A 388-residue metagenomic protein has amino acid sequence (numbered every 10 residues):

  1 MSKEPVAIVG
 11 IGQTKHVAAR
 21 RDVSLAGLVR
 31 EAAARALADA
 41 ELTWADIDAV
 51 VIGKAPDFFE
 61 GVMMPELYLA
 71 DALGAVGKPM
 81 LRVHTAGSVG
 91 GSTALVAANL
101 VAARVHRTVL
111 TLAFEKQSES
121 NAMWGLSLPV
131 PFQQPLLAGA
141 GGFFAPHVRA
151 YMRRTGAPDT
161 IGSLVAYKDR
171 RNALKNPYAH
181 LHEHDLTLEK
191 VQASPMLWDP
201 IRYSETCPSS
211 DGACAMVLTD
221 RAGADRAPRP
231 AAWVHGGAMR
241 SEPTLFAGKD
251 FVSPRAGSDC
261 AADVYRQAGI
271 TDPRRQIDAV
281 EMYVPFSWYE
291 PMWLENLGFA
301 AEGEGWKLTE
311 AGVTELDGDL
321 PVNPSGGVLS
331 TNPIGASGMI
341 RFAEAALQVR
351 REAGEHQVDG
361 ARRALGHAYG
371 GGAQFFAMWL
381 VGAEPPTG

Functional and structural regions predicted by a protein language model:
M1-A26, S163-V165, M196-D263, A311-S325 (+4 more regions): Condensing-enzyme catalytic core mediating Claisen C-C bond formation in acyl metabolism
M1-S88, V96, Y151-P158, H180-L181 (+5 more regions): Conserved active-site "lid/cap" helical segment
S2-E4, A19, K54-L112, K116-F143 (+4 more regions): Conserved catalytic cysteine-centered active-site region of acyl-thioester-dependent Claisen-condensing enzymes
V23-E31, A45, E60, M64 (+13 more regions): Conserved active-site and cofactor/substrate-binding residues in soluble primary-metabolism enzymes
A38-L42, D71-A75, A102-R107, R153-T160 (+10 more regions): Generic secondary-structure signature for well-ordered alpha-helical cores
W44-K54, P79-T85, V109-A113, I161-Y167 (+5 more regions): Beta-strand segments within the central parallel beta-sheet cores of soluble alpha/beta enzyme folds
D57-P65, F246-D250, Y283-K307, G335 (+1 more regions): Short glycine/threonine-rich loop-to-helix capping motif typified by GTGT followed within a few residues by an Asp-Pro
H84-E115, G141-K175, M216-A222, N332-A353: Active-site-proximal alpha-helical scaffold in enzymes
